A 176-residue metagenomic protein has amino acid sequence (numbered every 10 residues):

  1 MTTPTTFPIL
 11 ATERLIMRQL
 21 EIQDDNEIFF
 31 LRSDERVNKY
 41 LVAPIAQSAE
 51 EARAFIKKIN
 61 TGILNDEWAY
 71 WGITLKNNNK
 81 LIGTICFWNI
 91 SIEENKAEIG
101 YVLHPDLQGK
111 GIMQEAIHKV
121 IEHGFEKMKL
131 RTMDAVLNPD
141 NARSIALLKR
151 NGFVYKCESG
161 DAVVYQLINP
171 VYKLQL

Functional and structural regions predicted by a protein language model:
M1-K39, K57, Y70, T74-L176: Acyl-donor (CoA/ACP) binding surface of acyl/acetyltransferases
N38-K58: Conserved GNAT-fold acetyl-CoA-binding loop/helix
A49, E67-W68: Short, aromatic/basic-enriched loop-to-helix "N-cap" motif that marks the start of an alpha-helix at regulatory
G62-D66: Short loop/turn motifs at secondary-structure junctions and domain boundaries
